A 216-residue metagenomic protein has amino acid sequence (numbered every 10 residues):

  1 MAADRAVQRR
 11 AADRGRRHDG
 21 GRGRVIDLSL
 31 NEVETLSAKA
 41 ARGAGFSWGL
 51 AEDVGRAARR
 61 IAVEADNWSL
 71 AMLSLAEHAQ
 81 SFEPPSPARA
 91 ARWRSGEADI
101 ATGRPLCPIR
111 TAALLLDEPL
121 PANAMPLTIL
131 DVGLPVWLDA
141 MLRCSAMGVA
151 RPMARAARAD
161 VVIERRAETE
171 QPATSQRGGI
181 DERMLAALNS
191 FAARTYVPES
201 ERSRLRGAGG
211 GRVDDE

Functional and structural regions predicted by a protein language model:
R10, G20-P87: Long alpha-helical, hydrophobic tracts
S47, D131-P135, D181: Short, structured coil/loop segments at alpha-helix boundaries
S69-A156: A glycine-rich, acidic short-motif signal
A157-E216: Extended, charged low-complexity segments that frequently continue into or abut oligomerization scaffolds
